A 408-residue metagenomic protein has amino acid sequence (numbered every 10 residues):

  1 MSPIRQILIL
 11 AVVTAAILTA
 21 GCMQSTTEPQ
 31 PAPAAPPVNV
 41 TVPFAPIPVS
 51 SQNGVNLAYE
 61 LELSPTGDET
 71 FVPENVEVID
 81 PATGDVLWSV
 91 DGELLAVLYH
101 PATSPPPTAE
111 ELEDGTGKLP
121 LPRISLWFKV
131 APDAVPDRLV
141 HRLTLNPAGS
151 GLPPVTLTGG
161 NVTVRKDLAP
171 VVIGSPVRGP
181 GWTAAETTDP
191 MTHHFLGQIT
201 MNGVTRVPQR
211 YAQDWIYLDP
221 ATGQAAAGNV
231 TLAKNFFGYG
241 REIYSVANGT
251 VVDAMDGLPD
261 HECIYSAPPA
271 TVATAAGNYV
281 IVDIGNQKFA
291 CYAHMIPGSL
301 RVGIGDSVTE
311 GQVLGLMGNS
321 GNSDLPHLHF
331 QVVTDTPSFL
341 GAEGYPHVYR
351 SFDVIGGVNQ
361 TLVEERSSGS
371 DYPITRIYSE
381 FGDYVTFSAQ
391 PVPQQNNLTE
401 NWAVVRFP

Functional and structural regions predicted by a protein language model:
M1-P29: Secretory targeting signatures
P43-F44, N53-E60: Short, solvent-exposed loop/turn segments enriched in Ser/Thr/Gly
W88-V135: Intrinsically disordered, low-complexity Pro/Gly/Ser/Thr-rich segments with frequent PxxP/GP/PP motifs and embedded
D167-A185, H193-G197, A270-T274, R301 (+2 more regions): Acidic, glycine-rich catalytic/binding loops that coordinate metals and/or anionic ligands
H193-S245, A254-A273: Short glycine/threonine/proline-enriched tight-turn/helix- or strand-capping micro-motif at secondary-structure
Y244, I284, K288-G311: Short histidine-centered loop motifs in beta-beta connectors
G249-V251, G305-M317: A structural signal for short beta-strand/turn segments enriched in small hydrophobics and glycine
T250-I296: Zn2+-dependent peptidoglycan hydrolase active-site motif and core
